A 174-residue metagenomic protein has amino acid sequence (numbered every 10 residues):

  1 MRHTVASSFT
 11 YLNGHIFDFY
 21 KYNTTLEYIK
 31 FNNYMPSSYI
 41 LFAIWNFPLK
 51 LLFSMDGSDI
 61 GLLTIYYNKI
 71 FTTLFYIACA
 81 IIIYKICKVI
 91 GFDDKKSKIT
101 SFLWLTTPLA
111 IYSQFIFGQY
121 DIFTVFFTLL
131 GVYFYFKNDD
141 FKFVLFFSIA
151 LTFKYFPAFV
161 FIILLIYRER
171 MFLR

Functional and structural regions predicted by a protein language model:
H3-N33, S37, F47-M55: Extracytosolic helix-loop segments that constitute the early lumenal/periplasmic catalytic or substrate-binding loops
L62, Y66-G91: Transmembrane-helix motifs of polytopic, lipid-linked glycan transferases
I70-A78, I122-L130, A150-F156: Membrane-embedded alpha-helical segments of multi-pass membrane proteins, especially the transmembrane helices
I81-K85, F123-D140: Specific aromatic-rich, kink-prone transmembrane helix
F92-I99, K137-F143, M171-L173: Membrane-helix interface segments
T100-T106, F147, L151: Short helix- or helix-capping micro-motifs that position conserved polar/aromatic residues at function-defining sites
F115-D121: Short acidic/glycine- and proline-prone juxtamembrane loop motifs at membrane-interface regions of multi-pass membrane
F159-R174: Perimembrane helix-loop-helix junctions
